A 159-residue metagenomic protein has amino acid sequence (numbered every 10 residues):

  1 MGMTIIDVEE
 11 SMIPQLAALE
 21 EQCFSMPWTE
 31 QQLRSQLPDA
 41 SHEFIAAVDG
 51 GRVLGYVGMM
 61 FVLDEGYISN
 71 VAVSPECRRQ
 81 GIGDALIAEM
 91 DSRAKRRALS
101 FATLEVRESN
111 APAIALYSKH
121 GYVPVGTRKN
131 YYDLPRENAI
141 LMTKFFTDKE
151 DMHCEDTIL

Functional and structural regions predicted by a protein language model:
T4-E76, I87-E89, R93, R97 (+1 more regions): Acetyl-CoA-dependent GNAT
E9, G51, G55, G81-G83 (+2 more regions): Conserved phosphate-binding and hydrolysis motifs of nucleotide-dependent enzymes
E9, S74, R78, R107-S109 (+1 more regions): Residue-level recognition of the GNAT/N-acetyltransferase active site
Q31, E105, S118, V123-I140: Conserved catalytic-core motifs of GNAT/GCN5-like acyltransferases
R79-S92, A115-K119: Conserved acetyl-CoA-binding loop-helix of GNAT-fold acetyltransferases
Q80, R97-S100: Short coil/turn segments at alpha/beta junctions that flank glycine-rich nucleotide-binding fingerprints
S100, R107-A111, N130-L159: C-terminal "cap" of GNAT-fold acetyltransferases
